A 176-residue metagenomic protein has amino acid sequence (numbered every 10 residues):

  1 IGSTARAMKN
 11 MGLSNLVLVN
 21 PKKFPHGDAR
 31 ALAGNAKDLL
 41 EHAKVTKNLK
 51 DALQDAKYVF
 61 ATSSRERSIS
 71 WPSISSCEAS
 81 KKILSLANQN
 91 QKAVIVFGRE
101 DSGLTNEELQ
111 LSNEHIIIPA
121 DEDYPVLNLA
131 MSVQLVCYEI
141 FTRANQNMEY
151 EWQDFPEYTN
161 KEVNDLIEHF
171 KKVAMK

Functional and structural regions predicted by a protein language model:
I1-K176: Post-transcriptional modification and biogenesis factors for structured RNAs of the translation apparatus
